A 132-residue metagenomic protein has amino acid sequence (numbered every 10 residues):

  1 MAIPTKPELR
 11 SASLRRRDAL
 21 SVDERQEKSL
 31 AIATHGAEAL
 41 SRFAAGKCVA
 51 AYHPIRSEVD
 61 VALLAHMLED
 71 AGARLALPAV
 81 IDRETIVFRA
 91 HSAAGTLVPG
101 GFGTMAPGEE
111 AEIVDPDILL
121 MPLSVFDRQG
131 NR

Functional and structural regions predicted by a protein language model:
A2-V114: N-terminal active-site beta-alpha-beta segment that forms phosphate/nucleotide-binding and substrate-recognition loops
P107, P122-S124: Fold-independent oxyanion-binding glycine-rich loops and adjacent beta-strand/coil segments at enzyme active sites
D117-L120: Short SAM/SAH-binding signature in class I
F126-R132: Glycine/threonine-rich flexible loop motifs
